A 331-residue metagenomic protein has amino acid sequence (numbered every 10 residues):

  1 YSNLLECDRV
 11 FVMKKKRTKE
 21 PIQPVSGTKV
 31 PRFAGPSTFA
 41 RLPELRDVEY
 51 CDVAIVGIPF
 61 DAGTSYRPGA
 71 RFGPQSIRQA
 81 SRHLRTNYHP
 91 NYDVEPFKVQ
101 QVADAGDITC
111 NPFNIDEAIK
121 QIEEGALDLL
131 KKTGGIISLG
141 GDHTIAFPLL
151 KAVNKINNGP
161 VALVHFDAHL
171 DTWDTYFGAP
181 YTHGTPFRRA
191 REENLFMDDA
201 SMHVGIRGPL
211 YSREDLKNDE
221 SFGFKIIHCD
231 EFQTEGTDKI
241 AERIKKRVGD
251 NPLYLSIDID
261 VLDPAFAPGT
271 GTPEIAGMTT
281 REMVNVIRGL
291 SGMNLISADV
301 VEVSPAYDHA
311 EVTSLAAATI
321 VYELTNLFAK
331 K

Functional and structural regions predicted by a protein language model:
K14-K331: Conserved alpha-helical scaffold segments that buttress catalytic/binding sites
